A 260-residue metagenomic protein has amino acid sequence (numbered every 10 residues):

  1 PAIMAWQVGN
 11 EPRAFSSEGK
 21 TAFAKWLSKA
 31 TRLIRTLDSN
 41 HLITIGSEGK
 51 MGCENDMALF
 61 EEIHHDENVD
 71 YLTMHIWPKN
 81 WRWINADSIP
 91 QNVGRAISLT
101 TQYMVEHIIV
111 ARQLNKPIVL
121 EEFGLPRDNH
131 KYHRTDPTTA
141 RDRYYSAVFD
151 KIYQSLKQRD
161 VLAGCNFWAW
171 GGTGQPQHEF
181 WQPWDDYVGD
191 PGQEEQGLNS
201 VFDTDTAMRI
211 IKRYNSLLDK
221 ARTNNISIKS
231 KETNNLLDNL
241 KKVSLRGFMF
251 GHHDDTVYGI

Functional and structural regions predicted by a protein language model:
P1-A2, A30-H41, E106-I118, K151-L162 (+1 more regions): A structural motif corresponding to the C-terminal end of an alpha-helix and its immediate exit/capping segment
P1-G19, A163: Active-site groove signature of glycoside hydrolases
M4, L72, M249-F250: Intrinsic low-complexity/disordered segments
N10-E11, I76, A169: Residues that line or immediately flank small-molecule/substrate-binding pockets and catalytic motifs
S17, E54-N55, G174-E179: Short, solvent-exposed polar/charged micro-motifs at secondary-structure junctions
G19-K131: Glycoside hydrolase catalytic-domain groove-lining segments
H64, H130, R134-I260: Aromatic-rich peripheral "rim/lid" segments of glycoside hydrolase catalytic domains that contact and position glycan
